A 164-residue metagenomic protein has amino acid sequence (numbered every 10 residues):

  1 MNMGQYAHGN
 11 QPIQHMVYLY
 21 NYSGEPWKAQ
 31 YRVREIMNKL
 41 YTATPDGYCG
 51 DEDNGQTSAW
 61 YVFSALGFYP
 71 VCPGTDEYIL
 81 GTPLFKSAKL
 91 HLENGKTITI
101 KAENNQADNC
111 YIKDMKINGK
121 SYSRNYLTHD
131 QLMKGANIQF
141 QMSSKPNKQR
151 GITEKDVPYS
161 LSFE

Functional and structural regions predicted by a protein language model:
M1-T99, D130, N137: Active-site core of glycosidic bond-cleaving carbohydrate-active enzymes
W27, T42, C72-T75, I79-E164: Beta-rich accessory regions
